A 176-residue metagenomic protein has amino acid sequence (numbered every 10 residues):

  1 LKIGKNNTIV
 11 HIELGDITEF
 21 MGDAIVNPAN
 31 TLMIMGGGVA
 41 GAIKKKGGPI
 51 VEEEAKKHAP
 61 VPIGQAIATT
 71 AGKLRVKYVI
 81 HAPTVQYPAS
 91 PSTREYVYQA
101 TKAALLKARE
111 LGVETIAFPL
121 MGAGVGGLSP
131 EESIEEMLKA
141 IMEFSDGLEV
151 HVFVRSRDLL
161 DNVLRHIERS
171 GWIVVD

Functional and structural regions predicted by a protein language model:
L1-L111: Glycine-/small-residue-enriched capping loops at alpha/beta junctions
Q86-D176: Phosphate/ribose-phosphate-bearing ligand recognition and processing surfaces, centered on ADP-ribose/NAD(+/P+) systems
